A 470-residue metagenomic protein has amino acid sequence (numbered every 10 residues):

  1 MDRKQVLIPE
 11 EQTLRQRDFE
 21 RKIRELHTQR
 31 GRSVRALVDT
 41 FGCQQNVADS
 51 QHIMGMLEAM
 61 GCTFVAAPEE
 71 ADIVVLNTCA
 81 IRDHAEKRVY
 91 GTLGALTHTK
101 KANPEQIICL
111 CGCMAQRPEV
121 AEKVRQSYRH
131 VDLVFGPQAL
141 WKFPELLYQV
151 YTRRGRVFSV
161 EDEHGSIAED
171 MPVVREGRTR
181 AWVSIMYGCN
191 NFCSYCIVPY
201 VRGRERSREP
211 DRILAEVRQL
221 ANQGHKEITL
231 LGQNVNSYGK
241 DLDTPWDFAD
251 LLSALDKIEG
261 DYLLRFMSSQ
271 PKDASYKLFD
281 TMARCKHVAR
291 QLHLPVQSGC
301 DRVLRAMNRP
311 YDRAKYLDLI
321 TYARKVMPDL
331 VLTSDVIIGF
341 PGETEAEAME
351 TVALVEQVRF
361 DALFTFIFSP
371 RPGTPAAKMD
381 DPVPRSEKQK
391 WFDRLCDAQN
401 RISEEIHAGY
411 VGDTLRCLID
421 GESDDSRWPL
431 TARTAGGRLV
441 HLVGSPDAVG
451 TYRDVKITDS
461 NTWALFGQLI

Functional and structural regions predicted by a protein language model:
M1, V6, K378-I470: Terminal RNA-binding accessory module
M1-Y238, K277, L292, A314-K325 (+4 more regions): Proteins enriched for Cys/Gly/acidic motifs involved in redox and nucleic-acid/cofactor modification
D39-F41, C111, V198, L231-Q233 (+8 more regions): Generic beta-strand/beta-sheet core signal
C43, G239-G260, M307, P370-R401: Radical SAM enzyme [4Fe-4S]-AdoMet core and its adjacent flexible, acidic and glycine-rich loops/tails across
L57, V124-R125, L255, M282 (+2 more regions): Hydrophobic C-terminal alpha-helix "anchor/cap" residues
I108-L110, R117-E119, N222-E345, E350 (+1 more regions): Conserved SAM/AdoMet-binding glycine-rich loop
E176-T179, C189-N191, V288, S298 (+5 more regions): Short flexible coil/turn linkers enriched for glycine and charged/polar residues that connect secondary-structure
C193, I213, L230, F266 (+7 more regions): Conserved, mostly hydrophobic/aromatic
